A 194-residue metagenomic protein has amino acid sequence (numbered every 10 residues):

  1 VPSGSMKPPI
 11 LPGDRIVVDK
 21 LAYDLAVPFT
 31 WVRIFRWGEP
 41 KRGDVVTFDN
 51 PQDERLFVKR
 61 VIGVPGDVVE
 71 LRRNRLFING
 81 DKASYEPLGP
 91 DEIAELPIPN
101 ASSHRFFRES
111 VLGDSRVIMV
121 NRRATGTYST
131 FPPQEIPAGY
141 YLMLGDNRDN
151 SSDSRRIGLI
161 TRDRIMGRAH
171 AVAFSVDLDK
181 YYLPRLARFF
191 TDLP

Functional and structural regions predicted by a protein language model:
V1-M6: Aromatic-capped interface at the extracytoplasmic side of an N-terminal signal-anchor transmembrane helix
K7-P194: Soluble "head" domains of membrane/secretory-pathway proteins
